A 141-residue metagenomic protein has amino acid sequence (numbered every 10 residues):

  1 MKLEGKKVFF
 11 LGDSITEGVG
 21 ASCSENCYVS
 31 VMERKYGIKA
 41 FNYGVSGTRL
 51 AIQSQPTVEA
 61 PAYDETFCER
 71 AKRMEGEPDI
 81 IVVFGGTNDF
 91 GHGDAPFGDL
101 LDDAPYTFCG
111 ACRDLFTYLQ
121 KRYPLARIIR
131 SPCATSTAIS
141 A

Functional and structural regions predicted by a protein language model:
M1-F9: Membrane/wall-proximal cationic-aromatic binding patches
K2, E17-D102: Conserved SGNH/GDSL esterase-like catalytic core that processes O-acyl groups on lipids and polysaccharides
K7, D79-V82, R127: Structural motif
L11-G12, S131: Short hydrophobic segments within beta-strands
A71, C112-T117: Generic structural signal for well-ordered alpha-helices, preferentially at hydrophobic/aromatic core positions
F84-F90, F116-A141: Active-site segments of SGNH/GDSL-like serine hydrolases that catalyze O-acetyl group transfer/hydrolysis on lipids
D102-R113: Non-membrane alpha-helical structural segments and their capping/turn regions in soluble enzymes
